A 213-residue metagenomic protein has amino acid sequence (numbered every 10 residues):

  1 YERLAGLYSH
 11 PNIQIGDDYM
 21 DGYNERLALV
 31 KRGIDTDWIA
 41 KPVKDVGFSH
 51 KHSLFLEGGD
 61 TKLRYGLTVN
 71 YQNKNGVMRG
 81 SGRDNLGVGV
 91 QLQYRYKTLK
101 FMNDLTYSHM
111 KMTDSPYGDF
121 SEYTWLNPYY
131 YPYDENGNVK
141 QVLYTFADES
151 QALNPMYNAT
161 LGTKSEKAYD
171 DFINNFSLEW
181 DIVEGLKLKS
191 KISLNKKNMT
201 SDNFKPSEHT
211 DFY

Functional and structural regions predicted by a protein language model:
Y1-G80, S115-D119, N158-T163, L178-D181: Residues embedded in well-ordered regular secondary structure
Y1-M20, S108-D148, N203: A surface-exposed, glycine/aromatic-enriched loop/edge motif typical of exported proteins
H10, H50-H52, Y96, H109 (+1 more regions): Histidine (H) residue identity feature
I39-D45, P116, D148-A168, S201-T210: Extracellular/periplasm-exposed beta-strand and loop segments of Gram-negative cell-envelope proteins, dominated by
V43-G47, G82, E135-G137, L143: Solvent-exposed, flexible loop/coil residues
D60-G137, K164-M199: Transmembrane beta-barrel strand/turn architecture of Gram-negative outer membrane proteins
Y213: Aromatic- and acidic-residue-enriched carbohydrate-binding clefts of CAZyme catalytic domains
